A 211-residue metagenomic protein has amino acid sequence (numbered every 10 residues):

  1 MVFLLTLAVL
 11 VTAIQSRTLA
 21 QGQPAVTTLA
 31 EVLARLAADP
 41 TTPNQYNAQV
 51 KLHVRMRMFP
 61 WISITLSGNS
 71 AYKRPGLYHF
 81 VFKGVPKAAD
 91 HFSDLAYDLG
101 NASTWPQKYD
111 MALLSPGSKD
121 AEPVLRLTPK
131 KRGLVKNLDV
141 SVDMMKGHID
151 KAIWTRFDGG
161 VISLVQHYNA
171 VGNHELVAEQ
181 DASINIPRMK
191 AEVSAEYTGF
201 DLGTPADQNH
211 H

Functional and structural regions predicted by a protein language model:
V2-A13: Bacterial N-terminal signal peptides
A13-K51: N-terminal leader/targeting segments and the immediate start of mature chains
G22-E31, T41-T42, P60-I62, S70-D139 (+2 more regions): Flexible, processing/modification-adjacent segments and terminal tails in exported/periplasmic/extracellular proteins
L36, A112-S118, Q166-N169: Short amphipathic beta-strand and strand-loop transition segments with alternating hydrophobic
Y46-L52, L66-S70, G76-F82, K136-L138 (+3 more regions): One face of beta-strands
V54-S63, D90-F92, R188-A191: Flexible, membrane-facing loop/turn or short amphipathic-helix motifs that contact lipid bilayers or gate lipid-binding
D120-H211: Gly/Pro-enriched, hydrophobic low-complexity segments that function as extracytoplasmic propeptides/linkers
